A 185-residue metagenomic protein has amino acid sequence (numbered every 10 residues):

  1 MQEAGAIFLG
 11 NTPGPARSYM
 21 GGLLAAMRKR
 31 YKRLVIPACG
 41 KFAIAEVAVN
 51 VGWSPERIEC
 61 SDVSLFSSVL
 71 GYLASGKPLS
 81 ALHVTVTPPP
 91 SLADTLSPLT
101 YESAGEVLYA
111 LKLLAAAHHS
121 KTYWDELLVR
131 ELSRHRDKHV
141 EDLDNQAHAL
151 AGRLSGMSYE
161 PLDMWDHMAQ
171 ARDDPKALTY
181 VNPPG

Functional and structural regions predicted by a protein language model:
M1-K29: Class I SAM-dependent methyltransferase Rossmann-like catalytic core, especially the SAM/SAH-binding loop
L24-A26, S91-A93, H167-P175: Short amphipathic alpha-helix with an adjacent loop that forms part of the alpha/beta core around
K29-R30, S54, D174-P175: Residue-level preference for short coil/turn positions at secondary-structure junctions
L34-A48, C60-L65, D173-G185: Conserved proline-anchored active-site loop of SAM-dependent methyltransferases that bridges a beta-strand
N50-R57: Conserved S-adenosyl-L-methionine
R57-S158, Y180, G185: Class I S-adenosyl-L-methionine-dependent methyltransferase module
S155, W165-M168: Conserved mixed alpha/beta catalytic, RNA-binding, or beta-rich assembly cores of soluble enzyme, regulatory
L162-D166, P184-G185: Long, contiguous internal "core" modules enriched in hydrophobic/ aromatic residues
